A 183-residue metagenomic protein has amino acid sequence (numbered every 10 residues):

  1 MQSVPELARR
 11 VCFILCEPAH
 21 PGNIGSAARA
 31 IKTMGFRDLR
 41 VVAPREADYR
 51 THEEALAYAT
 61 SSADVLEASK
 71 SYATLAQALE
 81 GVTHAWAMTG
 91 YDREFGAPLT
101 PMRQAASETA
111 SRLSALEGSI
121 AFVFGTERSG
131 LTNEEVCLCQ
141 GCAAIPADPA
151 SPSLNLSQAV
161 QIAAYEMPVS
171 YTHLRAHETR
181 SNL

Functional and structural regions predicted by a protein language model:
Q2-E17: Mobile, glycine- and charge-enriched loop segments and immediately flanking short secondary-structure elements within
A19-S26, P152-Q158: Amphipathic alpha-helical repeat scaffolds
L39-P44: Short internal beta-strands
T51-L131, P168: S-adenosyl-L-methionine/SAH cofactor-binding core of RNA-modifying enzymes
T126-S129, N133-E166: Ligand/cofactor pocket segment of small-molecule handling proteins
T172-T179: Conserved small/polar residues in nucleotide/adenosyl-binding loops
